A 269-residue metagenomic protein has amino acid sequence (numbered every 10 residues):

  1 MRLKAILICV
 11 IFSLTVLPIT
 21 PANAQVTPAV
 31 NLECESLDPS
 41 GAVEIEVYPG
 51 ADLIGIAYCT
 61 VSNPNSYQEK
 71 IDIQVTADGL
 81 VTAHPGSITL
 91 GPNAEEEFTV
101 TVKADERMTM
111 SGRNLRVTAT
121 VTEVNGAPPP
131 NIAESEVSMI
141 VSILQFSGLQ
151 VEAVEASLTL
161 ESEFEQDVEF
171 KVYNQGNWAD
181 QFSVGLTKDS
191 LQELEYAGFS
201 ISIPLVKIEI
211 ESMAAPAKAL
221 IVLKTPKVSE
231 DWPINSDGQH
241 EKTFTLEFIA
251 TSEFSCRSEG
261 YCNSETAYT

Functional and structural regions predicted by a protein language model:
M1-Q25, C59, F170: Secretory targeting signatures
A22-T269: Long beta-sheet-rich domains in secretory-pathway and surface-associated proteins
